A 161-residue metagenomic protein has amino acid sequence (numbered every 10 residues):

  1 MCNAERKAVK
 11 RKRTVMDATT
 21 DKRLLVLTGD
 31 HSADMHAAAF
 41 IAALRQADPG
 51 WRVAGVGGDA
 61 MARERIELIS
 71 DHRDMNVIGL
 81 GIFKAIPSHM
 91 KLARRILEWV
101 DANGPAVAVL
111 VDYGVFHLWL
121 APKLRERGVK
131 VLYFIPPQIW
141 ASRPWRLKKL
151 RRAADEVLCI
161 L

Functional and structural regions predicted by a protein language model:
R6, R11-R13: Basic polycationic patches enriched in arginine
M16-R23: Nucleotide-sugar donor-binding and catalytic loop/hinge architecture of NDP-sugar-dependent glycosyltransferases
R23-L161: Active-site and donor-binding regions of nucleotide-sugar-utilizing enzymes
